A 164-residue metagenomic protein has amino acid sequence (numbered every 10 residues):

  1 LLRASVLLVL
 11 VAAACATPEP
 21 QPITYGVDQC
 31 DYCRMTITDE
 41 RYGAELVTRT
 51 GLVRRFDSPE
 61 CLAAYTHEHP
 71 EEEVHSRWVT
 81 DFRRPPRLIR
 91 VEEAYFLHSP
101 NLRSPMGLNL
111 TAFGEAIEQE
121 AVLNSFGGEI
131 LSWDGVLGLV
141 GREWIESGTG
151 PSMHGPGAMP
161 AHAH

Functional and structural regions predicted by a protein language model:
L1-L8: Sec-dependent signal peptide recognition, specifically the positively charged N-region followed immediately by
V11-A14: C-terminal motif of bacterial Sec signal peptides marking the signal peptidase cleavage site
A16-P18: Bacterial signal peptide processing site
P22: Residue-level marker of regulatory loop/turn positions in helix-turn-helix DNA-binding domains and in histidine
G26-E68: Post-signal-peptide N-terminal segment of Sec-exported extracytoplasmic proteins
R55, P59-L88: Mid-length scaffold segments of soluble, non-membrane domains
H75-S147: Thiol/selenol-based redox catalytic cores and closely related redox-interacting motifs
P151-H164: Histidine-centered metal-binding segments
